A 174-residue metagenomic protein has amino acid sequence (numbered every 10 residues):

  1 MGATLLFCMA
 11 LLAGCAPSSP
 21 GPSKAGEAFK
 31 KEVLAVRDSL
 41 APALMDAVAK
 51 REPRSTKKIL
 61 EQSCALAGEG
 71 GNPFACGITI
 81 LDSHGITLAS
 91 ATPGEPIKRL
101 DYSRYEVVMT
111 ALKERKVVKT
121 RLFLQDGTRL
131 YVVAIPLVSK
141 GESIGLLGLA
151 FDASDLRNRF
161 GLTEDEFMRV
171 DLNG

Functional and structural regions predicted by a protein language model:
G2-A13: Bacterial N-terminal signal peptides
C15-R54, G161-G174: Juxtamembrane extracytoplasmic/periplasmic/luminal helical "stalk" adjacent to the first N-terminal
F29-E95: Extracytoplasmic/periplasmic sensory segments of membrane signal-transduction proteins
E52-F74, R104, A150-G174: Solvent-exposed, extracytoplasmic
P53-K57, P93-F123, L162-E166: Extracytoplasmic/periplasmic sensor domains and loops in membrane signaling proteins
G68-P73, L112-K113, L124-R129: Short loop/turn motifs at secondary-structure junctions and domain boundaries
I78-T79, A134-I135, F167: Generic short beta-strand
T128-E164: Conserved beta-strands of PAS-like sensory domains
